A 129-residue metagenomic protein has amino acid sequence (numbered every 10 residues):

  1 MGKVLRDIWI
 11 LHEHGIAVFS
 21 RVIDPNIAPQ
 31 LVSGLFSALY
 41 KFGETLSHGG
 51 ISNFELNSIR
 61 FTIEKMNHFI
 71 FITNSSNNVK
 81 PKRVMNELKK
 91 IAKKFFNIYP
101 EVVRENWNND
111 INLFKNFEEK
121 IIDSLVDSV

Functional and structural regions predicted by a protein language model:
G2-D7, L11-V129: Acidic, low-complexity cytosolic segments
